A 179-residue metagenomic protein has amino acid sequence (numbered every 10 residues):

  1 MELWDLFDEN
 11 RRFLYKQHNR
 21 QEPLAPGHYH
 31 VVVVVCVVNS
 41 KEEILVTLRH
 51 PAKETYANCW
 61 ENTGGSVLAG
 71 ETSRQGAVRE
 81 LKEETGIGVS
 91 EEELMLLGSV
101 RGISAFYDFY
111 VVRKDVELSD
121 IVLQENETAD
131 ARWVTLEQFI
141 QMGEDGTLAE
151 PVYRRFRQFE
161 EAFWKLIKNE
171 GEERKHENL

Functional and structural regions predicted by a protein language model:
M1-V34, V38-S40: Acidic, metal-coordinating catalytic segment for phosphate/diphosphate chemistry, firing primarily on the Nudix
N10, N39-E42, H50, R113-L118 (+1 more regions): Short loop segments at secondary-structure junctions
A25-G27, T55-E61, R132: A short, polar/proline- and glycine-enriched secondary-structure boundary/capping micro-motif
V32-G64: A glycine-rich, hydrophobic loop/mini-helix early in the fold
L45-V46, N62-M95: The catalytic Nudix box helix
A57, L96, R101-Y107, V111-L179: Nudix hydrolase/Nudix homology domain
